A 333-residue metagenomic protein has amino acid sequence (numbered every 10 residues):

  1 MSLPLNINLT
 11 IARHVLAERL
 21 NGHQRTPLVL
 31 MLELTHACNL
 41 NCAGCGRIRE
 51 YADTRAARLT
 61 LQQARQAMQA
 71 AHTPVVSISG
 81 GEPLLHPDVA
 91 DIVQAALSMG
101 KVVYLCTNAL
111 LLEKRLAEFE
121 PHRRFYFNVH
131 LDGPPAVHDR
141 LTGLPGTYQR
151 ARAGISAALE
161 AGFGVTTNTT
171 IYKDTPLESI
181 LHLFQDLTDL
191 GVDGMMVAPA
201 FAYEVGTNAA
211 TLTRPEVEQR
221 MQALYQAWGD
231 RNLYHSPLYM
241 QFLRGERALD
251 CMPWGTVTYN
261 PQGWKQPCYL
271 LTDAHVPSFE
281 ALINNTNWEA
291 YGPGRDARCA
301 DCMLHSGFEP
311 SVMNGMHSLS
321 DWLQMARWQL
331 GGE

Functional and structural regions predicted by a protein language model:
S2-E118, H122-R123, Q324-M325, Q329-E333: Conserved alpha-helical substructure of the radical SAM core
R49, G80, L131, P199 (+1 more regions): Residues that line or immediately flank small-molecule/substrate-binding pockets and catalytic motifs
A52, L85, E113, A136 (+3 more regions): Generic structural signal for helix capping and beta-alpha/helix-loop junctions
L59-T60, M99, R123, N128-D132 (+3 more regions): Radical SAM enzyme [4Fe-4S]-AdoMet core and its adjacent flexible, acidic and glycine-rich loops/tails across
A109-L110, L131-P135: Short, acidic/turn-prone active-site loops that include or flank metal/cofactor- and phosphate-binding residues
Q226-E333: Accessory C-terminal segments flanking Radical SAM cores
